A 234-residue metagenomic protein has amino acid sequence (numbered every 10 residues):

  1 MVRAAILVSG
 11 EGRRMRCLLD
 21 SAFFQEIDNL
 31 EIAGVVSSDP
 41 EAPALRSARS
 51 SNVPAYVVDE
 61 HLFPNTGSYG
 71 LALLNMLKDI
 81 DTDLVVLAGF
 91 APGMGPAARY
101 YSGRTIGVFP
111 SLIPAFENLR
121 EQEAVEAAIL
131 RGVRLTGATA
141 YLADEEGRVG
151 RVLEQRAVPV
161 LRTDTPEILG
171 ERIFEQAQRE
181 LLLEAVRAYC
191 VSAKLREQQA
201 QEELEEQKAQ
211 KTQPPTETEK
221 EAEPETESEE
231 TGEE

Functional and structural regions predicted by a protein language model:
M1-E219, E223-E234: One-carbon transfer enzymes
